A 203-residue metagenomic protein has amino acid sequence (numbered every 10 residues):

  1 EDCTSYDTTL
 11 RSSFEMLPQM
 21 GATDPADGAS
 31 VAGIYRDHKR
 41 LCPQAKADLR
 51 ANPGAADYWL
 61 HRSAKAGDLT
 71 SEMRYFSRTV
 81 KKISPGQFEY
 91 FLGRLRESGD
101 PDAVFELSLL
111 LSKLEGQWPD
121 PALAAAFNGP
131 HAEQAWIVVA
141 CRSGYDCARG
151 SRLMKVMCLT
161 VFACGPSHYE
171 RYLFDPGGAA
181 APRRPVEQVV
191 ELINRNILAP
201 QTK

Functional and structural regions predicted by a protein language model:
E1-D7, M16-C42, N52, L60-Q87 (+3 more regions): Short helix-capping/linker turns of helical repeat alpha-solenoids
R11-F14, P18, V190, N194: Residue-level detector of alpha-helical secondary structure
A45-A47, L123-A126: Second-shell loop/turn segments in exported
H131-Q134: A conserved mid-domain beta-alpha-beta active-site/ligand-binding segment of alpha/beta enzyme cores
D146-K203: Terminal, low-structured helical/coil segments at or just beyond the last alpha-helical repeat
